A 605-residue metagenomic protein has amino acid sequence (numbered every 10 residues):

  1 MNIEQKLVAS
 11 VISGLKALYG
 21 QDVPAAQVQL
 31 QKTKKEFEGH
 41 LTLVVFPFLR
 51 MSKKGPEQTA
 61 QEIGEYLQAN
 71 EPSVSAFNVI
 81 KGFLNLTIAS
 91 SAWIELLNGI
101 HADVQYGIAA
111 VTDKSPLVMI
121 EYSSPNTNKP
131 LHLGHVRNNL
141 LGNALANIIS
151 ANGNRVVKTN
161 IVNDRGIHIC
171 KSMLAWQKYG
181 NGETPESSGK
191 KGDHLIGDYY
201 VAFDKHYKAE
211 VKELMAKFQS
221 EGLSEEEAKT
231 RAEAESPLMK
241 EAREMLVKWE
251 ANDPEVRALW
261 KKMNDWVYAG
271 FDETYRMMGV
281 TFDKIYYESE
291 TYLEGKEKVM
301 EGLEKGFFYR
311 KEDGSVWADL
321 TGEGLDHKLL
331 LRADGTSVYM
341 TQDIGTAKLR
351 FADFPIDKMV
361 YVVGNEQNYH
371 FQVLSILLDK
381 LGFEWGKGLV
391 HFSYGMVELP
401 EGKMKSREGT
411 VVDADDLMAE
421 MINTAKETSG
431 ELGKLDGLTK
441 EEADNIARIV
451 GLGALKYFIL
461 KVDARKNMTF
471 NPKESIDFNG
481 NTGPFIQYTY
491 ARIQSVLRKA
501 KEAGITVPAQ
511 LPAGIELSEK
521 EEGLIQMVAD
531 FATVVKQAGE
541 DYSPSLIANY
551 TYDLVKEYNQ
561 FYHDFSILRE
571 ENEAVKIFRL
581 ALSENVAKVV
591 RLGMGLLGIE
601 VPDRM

Functional and structural regions predicted by a protein language model:
M1-I94, Y106, T112-M605: Non-catalytic interaction-recognition regions
E95-I100: Short, charged, solvent-exposed linker or helix-capping segments at domain edges/interfaces that act as flexible hinges
